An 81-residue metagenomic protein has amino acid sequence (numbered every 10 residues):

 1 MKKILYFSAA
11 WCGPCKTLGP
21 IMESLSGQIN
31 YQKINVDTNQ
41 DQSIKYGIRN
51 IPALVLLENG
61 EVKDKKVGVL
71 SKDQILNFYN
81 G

Functional and structural regions predicted by a protein language model:
M1-L25: Local sequence-structure signature of Cys/Sec-based thiol-disulfide redox active-site neighborhoods
K2, Q28, P52: Alpha/beta-hydrolase fold active-site loops
F7, M22, S26-Q42: Thiol-based oxidoreductase modules, predominantly thioredoxin-like and allied folds used for disulfide exchange
G13, T38-D41, D73: Short alpha-helical
Y46-V55: Structural micro-motif
L56-G81: Non-catalytic, surface beta->alpha helical segment in thiol-disulfide oxidoreductase systems
